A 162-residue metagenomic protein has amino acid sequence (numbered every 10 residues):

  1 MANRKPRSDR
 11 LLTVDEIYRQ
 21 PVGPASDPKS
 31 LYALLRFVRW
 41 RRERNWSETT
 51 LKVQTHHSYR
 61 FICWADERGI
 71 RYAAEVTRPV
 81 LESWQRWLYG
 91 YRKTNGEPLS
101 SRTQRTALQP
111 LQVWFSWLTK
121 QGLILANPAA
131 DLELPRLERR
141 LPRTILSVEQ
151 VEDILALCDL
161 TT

Functional and structural regions predicted by a protein language model:
M1, S30-L31, R44: Compositionally biased, intrinsically disordered low-complexity regions used as flexible
M1-G23, W114: N-terminal helical hairpins
V22-S26, T50: Generic alpha-helical structural element
A25-V38: Short alpha-helical hairpin
L35-P142, A156-T161: N-terminal core-binding DNA-recognition domain of tyrosine recombinases/integrases
L146: ATP-binding pocket architecture of kinase catalytic cores
E149-I154: Short, charged, amphipathic alpha-helices and their helix-cap/turn boundaries
